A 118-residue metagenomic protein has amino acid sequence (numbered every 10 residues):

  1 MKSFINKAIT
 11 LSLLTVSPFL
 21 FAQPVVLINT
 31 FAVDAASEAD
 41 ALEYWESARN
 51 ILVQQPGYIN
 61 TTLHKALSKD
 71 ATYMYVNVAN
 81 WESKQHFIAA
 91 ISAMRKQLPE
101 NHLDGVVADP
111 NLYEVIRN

Functional and structural regions predicted by a protein language model:
M1-K2: N-terminal hydrophobic targeting signals that begin at the initiator methionine
I5, I9-S12, F21-V26, N60-Y73 (+1 more regions): Glycine-rich beta-strand-turn "strand-cap" elements at beta-sheet edges
P24-A32, T62-I91: Short, well-ordered beta-strand segments in beta-rich or mixed alpha/beta enzyme and ligand-binding folds
L27-K65, E82: N-terminal targeting signals for Sec/Tat export/insertion, comprising classic cleavable signal peptides
S47-I59, N80-R117: An amphipathic, aromatic/His-enriched active-site/gating alpha helix that lines ligand/cofactor pockets
